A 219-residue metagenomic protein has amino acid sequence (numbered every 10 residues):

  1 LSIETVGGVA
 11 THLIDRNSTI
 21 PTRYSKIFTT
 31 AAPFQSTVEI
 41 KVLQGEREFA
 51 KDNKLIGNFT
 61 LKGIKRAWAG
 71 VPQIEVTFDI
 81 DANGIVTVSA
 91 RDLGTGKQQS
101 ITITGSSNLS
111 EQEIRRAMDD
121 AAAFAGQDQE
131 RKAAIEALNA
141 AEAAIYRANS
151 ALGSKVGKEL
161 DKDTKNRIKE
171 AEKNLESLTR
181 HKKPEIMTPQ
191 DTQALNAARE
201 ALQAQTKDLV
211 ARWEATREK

Functional and structural regions predicted by a protein language model:
L1-K219: PAZ/PAZ-like end-binding module
